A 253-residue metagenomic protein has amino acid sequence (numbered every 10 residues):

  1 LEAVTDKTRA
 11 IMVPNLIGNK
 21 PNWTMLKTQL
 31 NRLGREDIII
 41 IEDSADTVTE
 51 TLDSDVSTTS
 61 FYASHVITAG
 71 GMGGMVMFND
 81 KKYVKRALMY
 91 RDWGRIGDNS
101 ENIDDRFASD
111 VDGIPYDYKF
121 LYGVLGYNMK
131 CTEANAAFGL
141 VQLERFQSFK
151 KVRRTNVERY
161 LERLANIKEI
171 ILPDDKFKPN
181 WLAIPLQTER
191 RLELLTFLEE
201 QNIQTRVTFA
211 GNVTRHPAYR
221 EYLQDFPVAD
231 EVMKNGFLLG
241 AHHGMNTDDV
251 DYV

Functional and structural regions predicted by a protein language model:
L1-G70, M75-K85, L238: Active-site phosphate-binding strand-loop segment of PLP-dependent enzymes
A10-P14, W23-M25, K81-V253: PLP-dependent aminotransferase class I/II
